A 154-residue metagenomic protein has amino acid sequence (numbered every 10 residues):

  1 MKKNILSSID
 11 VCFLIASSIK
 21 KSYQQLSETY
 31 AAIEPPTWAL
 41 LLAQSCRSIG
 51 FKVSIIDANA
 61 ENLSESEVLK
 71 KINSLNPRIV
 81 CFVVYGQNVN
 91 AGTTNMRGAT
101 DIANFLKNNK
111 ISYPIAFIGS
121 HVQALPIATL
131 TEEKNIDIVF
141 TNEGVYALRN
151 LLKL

Functional and structural regions predicted by a protein language model:
M1-L6: Basic/polar N-terminal segments that are highly enriched at the extreme N-terminus, encompassing both cleavable
S7-A31: Short glycine-rich His-centered loop
E34: Secreted/periplasmic proteins that engage bacterial cell-wall peptidoglycan
W38, L42-I49, S54-L154: Glycine-rich beta-alpha loop elements in corrinoid/cobalamin-binding modules across cobalamin-dependent enzymes
